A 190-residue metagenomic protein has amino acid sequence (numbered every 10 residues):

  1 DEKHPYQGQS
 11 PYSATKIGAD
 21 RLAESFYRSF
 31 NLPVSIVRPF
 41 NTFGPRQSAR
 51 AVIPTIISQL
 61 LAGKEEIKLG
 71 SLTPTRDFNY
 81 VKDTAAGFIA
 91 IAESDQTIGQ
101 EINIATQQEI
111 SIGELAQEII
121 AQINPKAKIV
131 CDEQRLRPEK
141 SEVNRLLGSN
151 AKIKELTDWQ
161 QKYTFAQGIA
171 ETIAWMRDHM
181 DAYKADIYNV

Functional and structural regions predicted by a protein language model:
D1-I36, N41, Q47-S48: Catalytic helix-loop patch of NAD(P)-dependent Rossmann-fold dehydrogenases
I17, T42-T55, A62-E65, V81-K82 (+3 more regions): Glycine/proline-rich active-site loop of Rossmann-fold NAD(P)-dependent oxidoreductases
G18, L22, F26, T55-I56 (+2 more regions): Hydrophobic alpha-helix immediately C-terminal to the catalytic Tyr-X-X-X-Lys motif of short-chain
F30-P33, I57-K68, S94, Q122-Q134 (+1 more regions): A short C-terminal helix-loop "cap" of Rossmann-like NAD(P)-dependent dehydrogenase/epimerase domains
P45-R50, T73-A85, E101-A121, Q161-A166 (+1 more regions): Substrate-binding strand-loop-helix patch in Rossmann-like NAD(P)-dependent oxidoreductase/epimerase domains
S71, Q100-I102, S111-A116, N124-R145 (+2 more regions): C-terminal "lid/loop" region of Rossmann-like NAD(P)-dependent oxidoreductases
A92-Q96, I123, M176-M180: Short, hydrophobic alpha-helical segments
F165-V190: Amphipathic terminal alpha-helices
